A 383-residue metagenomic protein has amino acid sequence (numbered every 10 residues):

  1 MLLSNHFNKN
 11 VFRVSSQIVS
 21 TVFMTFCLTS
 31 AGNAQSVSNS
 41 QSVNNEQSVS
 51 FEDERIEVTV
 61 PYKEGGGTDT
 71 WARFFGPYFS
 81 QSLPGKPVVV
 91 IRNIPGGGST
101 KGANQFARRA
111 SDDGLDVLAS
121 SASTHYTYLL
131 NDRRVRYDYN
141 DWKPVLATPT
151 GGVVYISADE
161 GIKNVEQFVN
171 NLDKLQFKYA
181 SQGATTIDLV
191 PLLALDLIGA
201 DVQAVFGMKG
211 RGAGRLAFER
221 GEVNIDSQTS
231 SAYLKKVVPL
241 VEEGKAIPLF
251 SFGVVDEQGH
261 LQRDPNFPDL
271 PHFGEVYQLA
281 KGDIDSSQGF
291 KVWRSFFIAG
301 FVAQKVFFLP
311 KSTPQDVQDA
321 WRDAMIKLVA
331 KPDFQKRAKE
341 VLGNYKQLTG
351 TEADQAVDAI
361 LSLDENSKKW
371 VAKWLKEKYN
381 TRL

Functional and structural regions predicted by a protein language model:
M1-V14: N-terminal secretory signal peptides that target proteins for export/translocation
S16-T29: Bacterial N-terminal signal peptides
G32-S36: Boundary at the C-terminal end of the N-terminal hydrophobic targeting segment
E46-Q47, F51-I56, Q81-K86, Q105-D116 (+3 more regions): Hinge/capping helix and adjacent helix->loop/strand transition within the periplasmic-binding protein
E57-R73, P95-G98, A180-T186: Extracytoplasmic "Venus flytrap"
P95, A180-L279: Ligand-binding pocket segment of bilobal, Venus flytrap-like solute-binding proteins
V237-V329, E377-L383: C-terminal lobe and pocket-closing loops of periplasmic/extracytoplasmic Venus-flytrap solute-binding proteins
T349-L383: Extracellular/periplasmic bilobal clamshell ligand-binding domains
